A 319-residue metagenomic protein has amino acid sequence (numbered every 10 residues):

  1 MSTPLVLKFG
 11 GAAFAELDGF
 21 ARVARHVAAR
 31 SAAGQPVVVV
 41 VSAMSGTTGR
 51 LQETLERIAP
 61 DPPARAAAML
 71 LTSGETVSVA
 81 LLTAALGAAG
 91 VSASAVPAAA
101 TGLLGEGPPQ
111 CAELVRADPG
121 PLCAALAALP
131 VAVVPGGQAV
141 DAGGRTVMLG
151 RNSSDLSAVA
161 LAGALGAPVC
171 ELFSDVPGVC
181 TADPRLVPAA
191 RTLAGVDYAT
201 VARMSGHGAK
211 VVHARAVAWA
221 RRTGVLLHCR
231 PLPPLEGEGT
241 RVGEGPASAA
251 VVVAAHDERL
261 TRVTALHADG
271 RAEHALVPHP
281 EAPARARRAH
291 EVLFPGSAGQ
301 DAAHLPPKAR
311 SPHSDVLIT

Functional and structural regions predicted by a protein language model:
M1-V217, E273-E281, G299-A309, H313-T319: Nucleotide/pyrophosphate-binding catalytic subdomain
A112-E113, P188, L227, P234 (+1 more regions): Alpha-helix boundary/capping detector
L122-L126, A220, T261-A265, D269: Alpha-helix C-terminal capping segments
L126-A127, R222, L235, H256-E258: A generic structural signal for short, non-catalytic loop/turn and secondary-structure boundary residues
V131, G224, G239, L260-R262: A residue-level signal for beta-strand positions that form part of recognition/binding surfaces within mature
P135, F173, R230-L232, L266: Generic beta-strand/beta-sheet core signal
S205-G243: A conserved active-site cap/scaffold subdomain adjacent to cofactor or substrate pockets
R241-T319: A conserved regulatory-domain signal marking ACT and ACT-like small-molecule sensing domains and adjacent regulatory
